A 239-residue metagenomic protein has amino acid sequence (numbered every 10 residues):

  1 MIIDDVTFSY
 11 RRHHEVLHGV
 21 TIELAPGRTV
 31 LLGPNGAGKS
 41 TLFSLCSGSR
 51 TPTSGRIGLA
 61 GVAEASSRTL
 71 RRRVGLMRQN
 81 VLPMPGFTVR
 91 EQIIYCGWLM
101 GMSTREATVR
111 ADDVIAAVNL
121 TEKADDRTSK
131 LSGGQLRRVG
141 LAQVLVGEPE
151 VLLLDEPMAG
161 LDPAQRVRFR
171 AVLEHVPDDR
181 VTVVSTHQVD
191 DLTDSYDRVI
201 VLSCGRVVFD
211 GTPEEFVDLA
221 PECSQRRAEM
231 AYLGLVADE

Functional and structural regions predicted by a protein language model:
M1-I3, T7-G19, S66: A short, flexible loop at the N-terminus of ABC-type nucleotide-binding domains that lies
S47: Helix-to-loop junction immediately C-terminal to a conserved catalytic motif
G55-L70: Conserved ABC transporter NBD signature motif
G86, R127-L131: Conserved ABC ATPase signature
I94, W98, R105-K123: Conserved ABC ATPase "signature" region
L152-E156: Catalytic Walker B motif of ABC-type/P-loop ATPase nucleotide-binding domains
